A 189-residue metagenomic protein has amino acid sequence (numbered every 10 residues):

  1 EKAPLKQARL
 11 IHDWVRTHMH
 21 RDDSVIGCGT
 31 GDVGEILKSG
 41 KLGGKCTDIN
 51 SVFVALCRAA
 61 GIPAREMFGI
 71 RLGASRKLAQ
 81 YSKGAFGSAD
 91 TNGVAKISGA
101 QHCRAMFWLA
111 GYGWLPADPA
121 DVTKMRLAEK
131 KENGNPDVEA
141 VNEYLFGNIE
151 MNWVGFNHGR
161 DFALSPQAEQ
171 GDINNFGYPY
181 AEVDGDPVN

Functional and structural regions predicted by a protein language model:
E1: Active-site-proximal, glycine-rich beta->alpha crossover segments in alpha/beta enzymes that shape flexible
P4-K6, W14-C103, M125-A128: Active-site neighborhood of thiol-dependent amide/isopeptide-bond enzymes
I11: Acidic/charged, solvent-exposed loop-and-adjacent secondary-structure segments enriched in E/D, K/R, S/T, and G/P
A74, L78, G84-N189: Active-site rim recognition segments
